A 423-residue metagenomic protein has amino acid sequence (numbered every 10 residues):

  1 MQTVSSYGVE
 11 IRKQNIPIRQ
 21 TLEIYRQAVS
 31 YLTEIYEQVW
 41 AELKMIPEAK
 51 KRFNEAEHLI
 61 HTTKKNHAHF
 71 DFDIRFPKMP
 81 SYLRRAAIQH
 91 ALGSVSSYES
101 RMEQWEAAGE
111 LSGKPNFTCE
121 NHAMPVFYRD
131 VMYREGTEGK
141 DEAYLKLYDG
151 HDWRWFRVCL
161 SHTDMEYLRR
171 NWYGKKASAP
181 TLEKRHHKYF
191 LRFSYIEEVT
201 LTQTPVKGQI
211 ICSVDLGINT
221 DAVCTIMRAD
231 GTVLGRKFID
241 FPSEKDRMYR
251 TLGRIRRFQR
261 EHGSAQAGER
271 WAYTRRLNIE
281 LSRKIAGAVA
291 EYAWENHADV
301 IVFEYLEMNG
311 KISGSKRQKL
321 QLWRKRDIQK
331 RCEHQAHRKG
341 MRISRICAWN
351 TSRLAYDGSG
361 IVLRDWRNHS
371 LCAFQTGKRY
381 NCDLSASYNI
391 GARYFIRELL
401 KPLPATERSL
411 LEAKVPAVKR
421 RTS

Functional and structural regions predicted by a protein language model:
M1-S423: Nucleic-acid substrate recognition interfaces
